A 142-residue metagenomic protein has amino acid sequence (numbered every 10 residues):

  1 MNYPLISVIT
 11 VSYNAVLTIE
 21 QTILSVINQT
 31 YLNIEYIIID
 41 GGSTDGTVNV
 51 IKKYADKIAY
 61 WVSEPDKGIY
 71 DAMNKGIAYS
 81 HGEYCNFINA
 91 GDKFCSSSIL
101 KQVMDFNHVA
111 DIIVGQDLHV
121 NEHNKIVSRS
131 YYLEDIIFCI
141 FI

Functional and structural regions predicted by a protein language model:
M1-I142: Nucleotide-sugar donor-binding/catalytic module of glycosyltransferases that assemble extracellular/cell-envelope
